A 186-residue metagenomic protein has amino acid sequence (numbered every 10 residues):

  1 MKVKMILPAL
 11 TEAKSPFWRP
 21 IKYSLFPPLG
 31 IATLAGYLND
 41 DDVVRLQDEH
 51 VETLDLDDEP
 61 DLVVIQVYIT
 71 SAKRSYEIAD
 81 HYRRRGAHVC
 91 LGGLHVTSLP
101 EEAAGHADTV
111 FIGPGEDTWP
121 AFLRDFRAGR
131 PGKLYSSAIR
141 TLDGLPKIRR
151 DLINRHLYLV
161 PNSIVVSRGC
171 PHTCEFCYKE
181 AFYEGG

Functional and structural regions predicted by a protein language model:
M1, L56-D57, L62, E180-G186: Conserved Radical SAM active-site core
M1-L25: Short glycine-rich His-centered loop
K2-M5, E12, D40-L46, F126 (+1 more regions): Radical SAM enzyme core and accessory elements
K4-L7, V64-Q66, V165, Y178: Short beta-strand segments
P8-T11, Y68, G115, F182: Flexible loop residues that form catalytic and substrate-binding hotspots at small-molecule/glycan-binding clefts
A13-K14, K73, P120, C174: Glycine/Thr-rich phosphate-binding loops of Rossmann-like dinucleotide-binding domains
G30, L34-G144: Glycine-rich beta-alpha loop elements in corrinoid/cobalamin-binding modules across cobalamin-dependent enzymes
K147-G186: Radical SAM [4Fe-4S] cluster-binding motif and immediate context
